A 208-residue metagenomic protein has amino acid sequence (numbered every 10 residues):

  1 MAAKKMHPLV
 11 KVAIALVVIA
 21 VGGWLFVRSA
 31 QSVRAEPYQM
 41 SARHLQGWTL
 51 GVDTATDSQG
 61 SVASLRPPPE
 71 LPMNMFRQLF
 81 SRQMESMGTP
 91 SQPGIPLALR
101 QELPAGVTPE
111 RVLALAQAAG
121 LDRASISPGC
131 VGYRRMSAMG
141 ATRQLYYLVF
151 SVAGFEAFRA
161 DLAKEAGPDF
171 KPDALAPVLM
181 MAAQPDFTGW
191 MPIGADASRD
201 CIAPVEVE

Functional and structural regions predicted by a protein language model:
A2-V18: N-terminal Sec-pathway targeting helices
G22-E208: Histidine-dependent nucleotide/RNA phosphoesterase domain, centered on the 2H-phosphoesterase fold with its duplicated
